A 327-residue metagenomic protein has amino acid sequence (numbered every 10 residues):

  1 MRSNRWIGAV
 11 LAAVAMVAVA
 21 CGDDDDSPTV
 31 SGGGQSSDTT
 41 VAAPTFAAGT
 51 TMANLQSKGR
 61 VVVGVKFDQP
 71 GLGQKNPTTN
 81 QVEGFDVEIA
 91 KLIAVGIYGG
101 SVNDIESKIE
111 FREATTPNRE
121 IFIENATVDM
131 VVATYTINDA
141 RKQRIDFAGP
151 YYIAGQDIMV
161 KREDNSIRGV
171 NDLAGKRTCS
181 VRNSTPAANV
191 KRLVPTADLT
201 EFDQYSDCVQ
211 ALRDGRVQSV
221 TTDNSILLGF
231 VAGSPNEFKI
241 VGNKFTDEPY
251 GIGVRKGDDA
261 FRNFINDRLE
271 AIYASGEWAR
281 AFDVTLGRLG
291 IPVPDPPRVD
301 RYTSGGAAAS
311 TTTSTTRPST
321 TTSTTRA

Functional and structural regions predicted by a protein language model:
V17-A20: C-terminal motif of bacterial Sec signal peptides marking the signal peptidase cleavage site
G22, G34, D38-F46, V87 (+5 more regions): Extended ligand-binding regions for polar small-molecule ligands
P28-V41, T45, S310-A327: Extracellular mucin-like PTS domains
Q35-T50, N54-M130: Extracytoplasmic small-molecule ligand-binding "clamshell" domains of the periplasmic binding protein/Venus flytrap
A42-F46, T185-F202, F238-V241, R268-T311 (+1 more regions): Ligand-binding clefts/hinges and TM-proximal coupling segments of bilobed small-molecule sensing domains
F67, Y152-V160, N224, L228-E270 (+1 more regions): Periplasmic-binding protein-like
V102-D172: Acidic, polar ligand-binding/catalytic clefts
N118, V132-R144, N189-R192, S206 (+1 more regions): A ligand-binding cleft/hinge motif common to bilobed small-molecule-binding domains
